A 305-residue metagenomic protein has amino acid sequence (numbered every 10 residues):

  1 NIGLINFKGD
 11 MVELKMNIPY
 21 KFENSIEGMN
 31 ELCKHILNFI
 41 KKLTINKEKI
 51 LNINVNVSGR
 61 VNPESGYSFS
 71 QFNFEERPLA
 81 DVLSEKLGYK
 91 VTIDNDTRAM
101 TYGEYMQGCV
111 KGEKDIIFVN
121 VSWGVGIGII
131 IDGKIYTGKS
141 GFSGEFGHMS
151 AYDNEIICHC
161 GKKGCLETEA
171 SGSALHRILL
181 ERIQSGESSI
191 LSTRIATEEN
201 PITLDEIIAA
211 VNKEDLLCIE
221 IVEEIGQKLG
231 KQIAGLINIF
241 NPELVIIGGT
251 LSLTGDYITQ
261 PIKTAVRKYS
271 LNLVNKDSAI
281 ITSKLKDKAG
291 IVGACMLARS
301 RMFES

Functional and structural regions predicted by a protein language model:
N1-K49, L87, D153-N154, K162 (+1 more regions): ATP-binding/phosphotransfer module of carbohydrate and carboxylate kinases, centering on a glycine-rich
F7, K49-N56, R60-R177, G293 (+1 more regions): Phosphate-binding/catalytic loop of phosphoryl-transfer enzymes
